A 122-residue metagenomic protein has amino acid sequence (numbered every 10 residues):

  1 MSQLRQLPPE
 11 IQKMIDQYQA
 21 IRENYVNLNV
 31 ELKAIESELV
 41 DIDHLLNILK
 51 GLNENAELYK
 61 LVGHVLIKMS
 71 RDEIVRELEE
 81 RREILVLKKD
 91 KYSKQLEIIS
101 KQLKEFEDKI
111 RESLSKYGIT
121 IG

Functional and structural regions predicted by a protein language model:
M1-V26: Short, charge-rich amphipathic alpha-helices with coiled-coil/heptad character
S2-I11, I42-D43, E57, V75 (+2 more regions): Extended heptad-repeat coiled-coil alpha-helical rods/stalks used as oligomerization and spacing scaffolds in large
I21-S37: Charged, well-structured alpha/beta interaction segments
Y25-N29, K89-L103: Long, charged amphipathic alpha-helices with heptad-repeat/coiled-coil character
I48-I74: Short coil/loop "hinge" linkers that interrupt or connect long alpha-helical coiled-coils or helical hairpins
L66, S70-K91: Amphipathic alpha-helical segments with strong coiled-coil propensity and their capping/boundary positions
Q95-G122: Non-transmembrane, heptad-repeat alpha-helical coiled-coil rod segments that act as dimerization/spacing scaffolds
